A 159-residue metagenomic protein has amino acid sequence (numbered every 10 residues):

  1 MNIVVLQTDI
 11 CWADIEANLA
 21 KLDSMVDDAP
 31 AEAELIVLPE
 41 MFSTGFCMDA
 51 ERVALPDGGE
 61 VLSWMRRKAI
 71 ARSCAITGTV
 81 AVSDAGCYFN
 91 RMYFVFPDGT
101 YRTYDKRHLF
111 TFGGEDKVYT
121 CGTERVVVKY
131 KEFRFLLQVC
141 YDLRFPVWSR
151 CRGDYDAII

Functional and structural regions predicted by a protein language model:
M1-V5: Extreme N-terminal starter segment of soluble prokaryotic enzymes
Q7-W12: Short polar catalytic/cofactor-binding loops
I15, D23-P97, R102: Cys-nucleophile CN-hydrolase/nitrilase-fold catalytic domain and related Cys-dependent amidase chemistry that acts on
A17, D57-E60, Y119-T120, R144: Short secondary-structure boundary/capping elements
A17-D27, L143-R150: Short, acidic/polar
E34-L35, F135, A157: Structural motif
S83-G153: Active-site catalytic loop in hydrolytic enzyme cores
